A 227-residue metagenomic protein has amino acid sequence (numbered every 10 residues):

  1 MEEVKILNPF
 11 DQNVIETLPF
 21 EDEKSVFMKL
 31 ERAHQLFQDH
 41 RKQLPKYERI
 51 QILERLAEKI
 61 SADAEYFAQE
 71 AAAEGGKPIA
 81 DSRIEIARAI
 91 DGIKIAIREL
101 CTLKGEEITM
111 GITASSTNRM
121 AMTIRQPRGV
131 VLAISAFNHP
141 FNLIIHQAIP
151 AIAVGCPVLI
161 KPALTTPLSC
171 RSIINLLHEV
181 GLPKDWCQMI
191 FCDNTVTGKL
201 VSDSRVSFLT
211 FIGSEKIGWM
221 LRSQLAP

Functional and structural regions predicted by a protein language model:
M1-R119: N-terminal Rossmann-like NAD(P)+-binding subdomain of aldehyde/semialdehyde dehydrogenases
P19, I134, L159-A163, I190 (+1 more regions): Active-site-adjacent beta-strand anchor residues
K24, A62, Y66, K77 (+5 more regions): Short alpha-helical
R49, A71, I93, V131 (+3 more regions): Conserved hydrophobic/aromatic pocket- or pore-lining residues that grip, position, or stack substrates in active sites
I93, C170-I173, L200, L221: Hydrophobic packing residues within well-ordered alpha-helices of enzyme cores
T109-K184: Conserved small-residue-rich beta-alpha loop and adjacent elements that most often cradle the phosphate/pyrophosphate
V130, V180-P227: Conserved NAD(P)+-binding/catalytic subdomain of aldehyde/semialdehyde dehydrogenases
